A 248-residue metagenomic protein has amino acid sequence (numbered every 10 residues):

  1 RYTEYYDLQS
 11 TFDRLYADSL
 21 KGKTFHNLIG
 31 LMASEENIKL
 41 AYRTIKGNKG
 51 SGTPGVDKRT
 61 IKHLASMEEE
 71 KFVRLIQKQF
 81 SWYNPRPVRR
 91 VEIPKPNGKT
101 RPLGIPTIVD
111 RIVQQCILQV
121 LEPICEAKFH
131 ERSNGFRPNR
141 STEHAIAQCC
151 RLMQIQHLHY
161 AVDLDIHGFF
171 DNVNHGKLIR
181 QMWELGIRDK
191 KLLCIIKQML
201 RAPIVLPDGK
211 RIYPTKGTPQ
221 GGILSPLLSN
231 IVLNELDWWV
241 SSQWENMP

Functional and structural regions predicted by a protein language model:
R1-K71: Non-catalytic, polymerase-adjacent accessory regions of viral genome-replication enzymes
G22-F25, E35, V120, T215-Q220: Charged structural interfaces that engage phosphate-rich ligands and support phosphoryl-transfer chemistry
A33-L40, P85-R89, L200, I204-V205: Core structural elements
T60, L64, F72-E92: Long amphipathic N-terminal alpha/beta scaffold segment
F72, F80, P87, K128-R132 (+2 more regions): Conserved polymerase palm-domain catalytic core
V91-K99, L121, I212: Residues forming anionic-ligand binding surfaces in small-molecule and nucleic-acid pockets of primarily soluble enzymes
P102-L103, T107: Conserved phosphate-binding loops in nucleotide/dinucleotide-binding enzymes
I117: Nucleotide/phosphate-binding loop and acidic/charged catalytic motifs in nucleotide-binding or -utilizing enzymes
